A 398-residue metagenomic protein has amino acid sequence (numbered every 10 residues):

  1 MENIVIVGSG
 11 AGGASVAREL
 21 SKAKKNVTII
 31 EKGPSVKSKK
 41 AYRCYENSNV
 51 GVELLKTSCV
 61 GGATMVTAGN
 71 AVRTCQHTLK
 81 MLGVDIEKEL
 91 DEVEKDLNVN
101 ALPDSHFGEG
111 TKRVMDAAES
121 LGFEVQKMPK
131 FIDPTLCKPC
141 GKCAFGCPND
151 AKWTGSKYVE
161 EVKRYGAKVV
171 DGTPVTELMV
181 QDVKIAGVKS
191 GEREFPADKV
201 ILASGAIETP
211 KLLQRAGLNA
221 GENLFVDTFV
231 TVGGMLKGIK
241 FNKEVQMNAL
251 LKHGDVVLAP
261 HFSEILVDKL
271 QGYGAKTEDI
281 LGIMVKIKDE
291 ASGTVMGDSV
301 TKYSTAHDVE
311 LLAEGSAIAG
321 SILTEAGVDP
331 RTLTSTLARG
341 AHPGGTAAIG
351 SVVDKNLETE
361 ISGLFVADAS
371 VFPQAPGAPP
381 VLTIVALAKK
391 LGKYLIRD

Functional and structural regions predicted by a protein language model:
M1-K80, G221-D227, T231-M235: N-terminal glycine-rich phosphate/pyrophosphate-binding loop and immediately adjacent elements
G33-S35, Y42-R43, E53-L54, C59 (+6 more regions): Glycine-rich loop(s) and the adjacent beta-strand/alpha-helix scaffold that form part
A63, A216-A317, S321, E360 (+2 more regions): FAD cofactor-binding and catalytic pocket of flavoenzymes
M65, N70-K138: Rossmann-like flavin
D96-A101, V125-Y165, S299-S304: Helix-loop-beta segment of a Rossmann-like dinucleotide-binding subdomain
L136-G146, D150, E177, E314-A375 (+1 more regions): A glycine-rich dinucleotide-binding beta-alpha-beta segment and adjacent secondary-structure elements that constitute
K138-D198: Helical element adjacent to the flavin cofactor pocket in flavoenzyme catalytic cores
L382-R397: An active-site-proximal "capping" alpha-helix that borders the catalytic cofactor pocket
